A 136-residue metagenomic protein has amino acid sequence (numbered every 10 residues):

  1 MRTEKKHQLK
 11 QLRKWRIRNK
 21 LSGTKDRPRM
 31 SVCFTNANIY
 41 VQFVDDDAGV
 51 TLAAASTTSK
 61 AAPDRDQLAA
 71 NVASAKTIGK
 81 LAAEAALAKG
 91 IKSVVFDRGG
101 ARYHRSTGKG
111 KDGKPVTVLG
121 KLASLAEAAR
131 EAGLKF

Functional and structural regions predicted by a protein language model:
T3-N19, P28, G49-V50, V72-F136: Charge-rich, low-complexity N-terminal segments
S22: Positively charged, amphipathic and often flexible ligand-engagement surfaces
R29-F34: Two-metal-ion RNase H-like nuclease active-site motif
V41: IQ-motif-like calmodulin-binding regions
T57-K60: A short acidic/small-residue loop/turn micro-motif
R65-A73: Active-site pocket-shaping loop/turn-to-helix segments
